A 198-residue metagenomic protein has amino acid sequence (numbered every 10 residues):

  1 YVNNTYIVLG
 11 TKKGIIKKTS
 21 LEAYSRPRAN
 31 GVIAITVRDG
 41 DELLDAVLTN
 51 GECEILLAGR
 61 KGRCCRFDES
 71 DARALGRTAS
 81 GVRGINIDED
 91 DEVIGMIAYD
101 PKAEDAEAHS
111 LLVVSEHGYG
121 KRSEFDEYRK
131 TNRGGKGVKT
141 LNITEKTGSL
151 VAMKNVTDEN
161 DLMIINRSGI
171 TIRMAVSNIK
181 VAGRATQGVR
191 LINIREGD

Functional and structural regions predicted by a protein language model:
Y1-D198: Short, structured "edge-of-domain" segments at secondary-structure transitions
